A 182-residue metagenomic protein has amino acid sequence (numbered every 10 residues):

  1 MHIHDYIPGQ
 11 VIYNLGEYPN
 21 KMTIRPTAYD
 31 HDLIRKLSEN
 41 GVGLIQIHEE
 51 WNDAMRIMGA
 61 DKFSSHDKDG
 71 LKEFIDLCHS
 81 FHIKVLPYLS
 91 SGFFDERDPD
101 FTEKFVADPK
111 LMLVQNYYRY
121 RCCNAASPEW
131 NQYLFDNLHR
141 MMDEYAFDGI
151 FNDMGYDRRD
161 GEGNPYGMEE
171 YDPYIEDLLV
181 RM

Functional and structural regions predicted by a protein language model:
H4-T27, H66-K72, D76, V85-Y145: Active-site-adjacent "subsite" loops/lids of carbohydrate-active enzymes
T27-N52, E144-G149: Catalytic domains of carbohydrate-active enzymes, especially glycoside hydrolases
D32-R35, D69-D76, S80, D136 (+2 more regions): Alpha-helical scaffolding segments of alpha/beta enzyme cores, especially the outer helices of TIM-barrel or partial
I45-I47, V85-L89, G149-D153: Short beta-strand segments at enzyme active-site cores
W51-D53, S91-D95, G155-R158: Active-site-proximal loop/turn and secondary-structure-junction residues that shape catalytic pockets, frequently
N52-L89, G167-I175: Aromatic-lined substrate-binding rim segments of carbohydrate-active enzymes
R56-I57, E96-D98, D160-G161: Short Asp/Glu-rich motifs
R121-M182: Active-site neighborhood of glycoside hydrolase catalytic domains
